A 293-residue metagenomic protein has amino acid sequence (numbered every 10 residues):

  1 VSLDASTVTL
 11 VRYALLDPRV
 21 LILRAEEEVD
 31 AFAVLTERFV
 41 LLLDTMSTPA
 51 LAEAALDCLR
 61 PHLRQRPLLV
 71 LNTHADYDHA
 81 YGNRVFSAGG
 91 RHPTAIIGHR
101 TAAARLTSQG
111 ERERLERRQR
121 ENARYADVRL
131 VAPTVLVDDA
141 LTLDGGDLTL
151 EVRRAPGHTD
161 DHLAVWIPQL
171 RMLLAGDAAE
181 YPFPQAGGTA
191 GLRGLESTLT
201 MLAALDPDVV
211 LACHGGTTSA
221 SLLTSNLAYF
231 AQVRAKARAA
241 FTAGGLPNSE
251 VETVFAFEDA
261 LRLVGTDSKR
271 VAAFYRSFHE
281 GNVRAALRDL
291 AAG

Functional and structural regions predicted by a protein language model:
A5-R12, V131-R153: Short, conserved active-site entrance elements at the starts or edges of catalytic domains
T9-P61, A164-D177: Conserved beta-strand hairpin/beta-sheet module of binuclear metal-dependent hydrolase folds, prominently
A25-E26, V135-L136, P156-T159: A short catalytic or substrate-binding loop motif that flags glycine-/basic-rich loops and adjacent residues that bind
F39-V40, S47-P49, T142, T149-E151 (+1 more regions): Metallo-beta-lactamase
D57-L136, T142: Active-site HxH/HxHxD metal-binding segment of metal-dependent hydrolases
G215, N226-F257: A post-motif C-terminal structural segment
A243-G293: C-terminal regulatory/interaction regions
